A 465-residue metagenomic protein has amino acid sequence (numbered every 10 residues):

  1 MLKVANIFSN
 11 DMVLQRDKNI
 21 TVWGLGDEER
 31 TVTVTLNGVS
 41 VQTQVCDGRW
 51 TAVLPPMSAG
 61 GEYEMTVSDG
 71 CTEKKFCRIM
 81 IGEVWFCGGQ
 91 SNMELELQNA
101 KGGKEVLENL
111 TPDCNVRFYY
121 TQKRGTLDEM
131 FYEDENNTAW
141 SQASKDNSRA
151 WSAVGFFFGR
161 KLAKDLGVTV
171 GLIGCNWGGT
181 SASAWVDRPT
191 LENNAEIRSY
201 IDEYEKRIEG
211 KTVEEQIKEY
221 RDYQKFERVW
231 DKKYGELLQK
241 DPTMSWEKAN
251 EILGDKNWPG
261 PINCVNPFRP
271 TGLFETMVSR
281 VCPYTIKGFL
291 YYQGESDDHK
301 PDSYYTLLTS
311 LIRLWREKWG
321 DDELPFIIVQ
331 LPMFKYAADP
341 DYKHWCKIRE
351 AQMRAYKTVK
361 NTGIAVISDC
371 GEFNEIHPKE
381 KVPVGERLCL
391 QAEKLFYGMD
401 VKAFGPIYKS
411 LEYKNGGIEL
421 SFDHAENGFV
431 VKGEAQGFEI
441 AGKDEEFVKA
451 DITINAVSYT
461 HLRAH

Functional and structural regions predicted by a protein language model:
S9-V13: Short beta-strand segments of immunoglobulin-like
Q15-K18, K394-G433: Surface beta-strand/loop "capping" patches
R30-G88: Extended acidic/polar, glycine-enriched regions that form or flank non-catalytic beta-rich accessory modules
R30-N37, N427-E445: Beta-strand-rich binding/interaction modules
K101-Q142, V168-I262, F268-R269: Surface-exposed loop and adjacent secondary-structure segments within mature catalytic domains
L166-G171, Y284-G288, D321-F326, V359-G363: Loop/turn elements at helix/coil->beta-strand transitions in domains of secreted/extracellular proteins
F268-R280, T309-L314, W345-M353: Alpha-helical scaffolding within the catalytic cores of extracellular/periplasmic polymer-degrading hydrolases
V457, H461-H465: Residue-level detector of conserved catalytic or cofactor/ligand-binding positions in enzyme active sites
